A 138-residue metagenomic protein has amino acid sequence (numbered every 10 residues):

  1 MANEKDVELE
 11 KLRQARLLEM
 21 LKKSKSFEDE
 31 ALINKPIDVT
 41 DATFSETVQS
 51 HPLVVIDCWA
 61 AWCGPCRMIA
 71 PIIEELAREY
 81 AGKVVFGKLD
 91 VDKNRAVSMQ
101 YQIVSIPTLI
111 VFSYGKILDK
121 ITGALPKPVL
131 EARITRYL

Functional and structural regions predicted by a protein language model:
M1-V55, A61, P71-E79, K83 (+2 more regions): Proteins that catalyze or organize thiol-disulfide redox chemistry and the adjacent proteostasis machinery handling
L53, Q102-I110: Structural micro-motif
C63-C66: Hydrophobic heptad-repeat coiled-coil signature
L89-M99: Structural microenvironment flanking redox-active thiols in thiol-disulfide oxidoreductases
D92, V104-P107, K116: Short coil/turn motifs that cap or connect alpha-helices
